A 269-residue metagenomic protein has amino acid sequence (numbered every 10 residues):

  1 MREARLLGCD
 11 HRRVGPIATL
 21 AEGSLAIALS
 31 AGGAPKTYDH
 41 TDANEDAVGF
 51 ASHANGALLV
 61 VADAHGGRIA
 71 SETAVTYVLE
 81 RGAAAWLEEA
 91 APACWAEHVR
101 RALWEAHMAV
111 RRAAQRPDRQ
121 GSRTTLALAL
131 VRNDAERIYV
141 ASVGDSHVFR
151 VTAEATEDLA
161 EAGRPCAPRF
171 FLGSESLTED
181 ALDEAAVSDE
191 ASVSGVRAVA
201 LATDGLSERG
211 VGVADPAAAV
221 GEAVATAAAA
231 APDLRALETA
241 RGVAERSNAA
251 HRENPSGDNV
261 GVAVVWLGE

Functional and structural regions predicted by a protein language model:
M1-E269: PP2C/PPM-type serine/threonine phosphatase catalytic domain
